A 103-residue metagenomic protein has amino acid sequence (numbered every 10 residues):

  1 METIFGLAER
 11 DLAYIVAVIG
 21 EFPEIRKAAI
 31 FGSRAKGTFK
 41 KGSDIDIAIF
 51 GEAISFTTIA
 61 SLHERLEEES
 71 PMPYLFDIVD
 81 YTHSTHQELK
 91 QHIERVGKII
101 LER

Functional and structural regions predicted by a protein language model:
M1-K27, K36-K41, E52-R103: Catalytic core of pol beta-like nucleotidyltransferases
